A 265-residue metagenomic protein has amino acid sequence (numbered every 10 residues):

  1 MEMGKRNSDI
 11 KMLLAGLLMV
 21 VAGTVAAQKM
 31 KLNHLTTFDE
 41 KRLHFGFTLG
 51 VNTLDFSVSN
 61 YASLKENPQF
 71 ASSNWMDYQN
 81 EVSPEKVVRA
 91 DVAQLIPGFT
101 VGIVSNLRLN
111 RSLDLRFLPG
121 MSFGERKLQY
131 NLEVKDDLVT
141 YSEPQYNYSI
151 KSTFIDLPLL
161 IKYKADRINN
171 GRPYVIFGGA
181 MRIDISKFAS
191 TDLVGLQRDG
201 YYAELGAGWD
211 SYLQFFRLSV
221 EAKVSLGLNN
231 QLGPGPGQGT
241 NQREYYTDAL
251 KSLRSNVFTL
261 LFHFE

Functional and structural regions predicted by a protein language model:
M1-D39, E265: Cleavable N-terminal export/targeting peptides
A27-P97, H263-E265: Short glycine/proline- and aromatic-enriched beta-strand/turn motifs that initiate or cap beta-hairpins
H34-T36, F47-V51, F99-L109, P119-M121 (+6 more regions): Residues on the lipid-exposed face of transmembrane beta-strands in outer-membrane beta-barrel proteins
E40, R108-S112, D166-N170, Y212-F216 (+1 more regions): Outer-membrane beta-barrel channels and translocator barrels
K41-F45, L95-F99, K151-L157, G171 (+2 more regions): Residues that define the transmembrane beta-barrel architecture of outer-membrane proteins
N52-F56, S122-R126, A180-S186, S225-Q231 (+1 more regions): Structural signature of outer-membrane beta-barrel domains
N60-V92, E125-I150, K187-L196, L232-L250: Flexible, solvent-exposed loop segments that connect beta-strands
G200, S211-E265: Predominantly the C-terminal beta-signal and adjacent terminal strand-loop region of outer-membrane beta-barrel
